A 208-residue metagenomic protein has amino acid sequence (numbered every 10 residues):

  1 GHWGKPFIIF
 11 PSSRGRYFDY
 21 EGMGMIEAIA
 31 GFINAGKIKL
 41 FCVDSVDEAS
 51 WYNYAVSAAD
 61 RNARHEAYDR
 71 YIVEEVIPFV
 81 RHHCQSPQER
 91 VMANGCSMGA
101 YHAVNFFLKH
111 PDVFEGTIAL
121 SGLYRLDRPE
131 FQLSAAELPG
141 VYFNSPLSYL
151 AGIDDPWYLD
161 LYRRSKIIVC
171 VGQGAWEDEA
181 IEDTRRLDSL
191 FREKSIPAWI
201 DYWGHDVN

Functional and structural regions predicted by a protein language model:
G1-N208: Non-catalytic cap/lid and distal C-terminal segments of serine-dependent acyl enzymes
